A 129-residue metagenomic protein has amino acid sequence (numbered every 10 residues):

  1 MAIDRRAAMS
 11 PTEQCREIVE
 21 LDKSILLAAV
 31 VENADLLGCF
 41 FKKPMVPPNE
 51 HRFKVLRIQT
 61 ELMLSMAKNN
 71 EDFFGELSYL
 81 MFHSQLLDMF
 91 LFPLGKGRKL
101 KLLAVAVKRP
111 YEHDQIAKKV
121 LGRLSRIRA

Functional and structural regions predicted by a protein language model:
M1-A129: Non-catalytic interaction/Regulatory regions outside core domains
